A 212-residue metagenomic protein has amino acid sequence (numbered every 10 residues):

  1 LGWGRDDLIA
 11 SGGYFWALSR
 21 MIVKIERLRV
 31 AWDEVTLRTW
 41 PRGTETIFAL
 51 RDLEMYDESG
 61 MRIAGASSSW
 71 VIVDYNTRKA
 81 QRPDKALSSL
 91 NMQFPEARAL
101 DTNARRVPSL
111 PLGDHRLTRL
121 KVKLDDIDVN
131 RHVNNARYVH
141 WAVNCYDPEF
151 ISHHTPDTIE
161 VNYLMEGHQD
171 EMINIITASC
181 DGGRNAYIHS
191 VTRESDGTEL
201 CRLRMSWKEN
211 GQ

Functional and structural regions predicted by a protein language model:
L1-L18, G65-S67, V73-D157, Q212: Hot-dog-fold acyl-thioester-processing enzymes
G13-L28, H154-E166: Small beta-barrel nucleic-acid-binding modules, principally OB-folds
K24-L110, Y163, G167-D170, A178-Q212: HotDog/MaoC-like acyl-thioester-processing domains
